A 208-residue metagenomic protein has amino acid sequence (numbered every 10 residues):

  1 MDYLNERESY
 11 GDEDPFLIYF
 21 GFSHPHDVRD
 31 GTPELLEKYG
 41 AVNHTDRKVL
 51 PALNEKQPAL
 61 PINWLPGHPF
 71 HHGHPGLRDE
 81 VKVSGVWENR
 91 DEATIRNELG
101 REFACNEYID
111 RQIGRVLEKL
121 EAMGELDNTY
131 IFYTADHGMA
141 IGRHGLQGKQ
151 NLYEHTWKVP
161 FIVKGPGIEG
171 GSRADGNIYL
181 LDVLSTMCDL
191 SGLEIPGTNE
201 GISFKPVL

Functional and structural regions predicted by a protein language model:
Y3-N177, L190-T198: Active-site-proximal cap/lid insertion segments
L180, L184: Zinc-coordinating Cys/His ligand positions in small cysteine/histidine-rich zinc-finger domains
G201-L208: Short, intrinsically disordered, charge-balanced linker/junction segments flanking boundaries in proteins
